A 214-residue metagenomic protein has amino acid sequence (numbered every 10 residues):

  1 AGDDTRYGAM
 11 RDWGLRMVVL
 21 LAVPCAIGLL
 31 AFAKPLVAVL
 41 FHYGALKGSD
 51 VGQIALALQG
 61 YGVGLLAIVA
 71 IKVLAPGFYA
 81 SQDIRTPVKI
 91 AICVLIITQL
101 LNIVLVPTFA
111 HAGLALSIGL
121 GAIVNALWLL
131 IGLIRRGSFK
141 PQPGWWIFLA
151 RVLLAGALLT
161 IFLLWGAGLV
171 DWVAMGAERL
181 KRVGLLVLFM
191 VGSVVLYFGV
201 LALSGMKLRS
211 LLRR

Functional and structural regions predicted by a protein language model:
A1-R214: Membrane-embedded alpha-helical bundles of multi-pass transporters/translocases, especially carrier/permease families
